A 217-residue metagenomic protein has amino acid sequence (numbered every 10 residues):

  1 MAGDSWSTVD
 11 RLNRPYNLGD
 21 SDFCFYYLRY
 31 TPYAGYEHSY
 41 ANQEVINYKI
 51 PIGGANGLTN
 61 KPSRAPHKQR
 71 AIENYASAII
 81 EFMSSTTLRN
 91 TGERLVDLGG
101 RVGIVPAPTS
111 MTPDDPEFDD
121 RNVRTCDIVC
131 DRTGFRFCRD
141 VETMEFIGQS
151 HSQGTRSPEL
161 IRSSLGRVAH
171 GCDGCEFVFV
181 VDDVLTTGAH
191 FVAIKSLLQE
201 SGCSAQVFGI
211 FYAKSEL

Functional and structural regions predicted by a protein language model:
A2-V96, S110-D119, E142-G174, S215-L217: Active-site-facing substrate-recognition patch
G99-S110, V178: Short glycine-rich phosphate-binding loop at a beta-alpha junction
G103, C138, F179, Q206-I210: A structural signal for isolated positions on well-ordered beta-strands in alpha/beta enzyme cores
P106-P108, D182, F211-A213: Short beta-strand/turn micro-motifs composed of small residues that flank or help shape donor/cofactor-binding pockets
F118-N122, C126, C130, F191: Short, highly selective alpha-helical patches that border small-molecule cofactor pockets in redox/cofactor-processing
C126-S150: Histidine/lysine/aspartate-rich catalytic loop segments that bind and position anionic ligands
V180-I194: A phosphate-binding catalytic loop at a beta-strand-loop-alpha-helix junction that coordinates phosphoryl groups
V192-L217: A short, conserved beta-to-alpha structural element at the edge of catalytic cores that scaffolds binding
